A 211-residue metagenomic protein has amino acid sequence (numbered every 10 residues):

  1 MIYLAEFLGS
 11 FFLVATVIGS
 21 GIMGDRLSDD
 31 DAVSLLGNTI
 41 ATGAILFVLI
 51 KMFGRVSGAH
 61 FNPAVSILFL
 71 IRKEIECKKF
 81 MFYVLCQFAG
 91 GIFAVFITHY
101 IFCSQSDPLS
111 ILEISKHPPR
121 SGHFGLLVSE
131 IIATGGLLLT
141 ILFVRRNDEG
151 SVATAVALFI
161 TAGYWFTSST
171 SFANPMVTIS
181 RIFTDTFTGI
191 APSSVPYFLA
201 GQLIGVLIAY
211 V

Functional and structural regions predicted by a protein language model:
M1-V211: Membrane-interface helix-loop junctions and terminal tails of multi-pass membrane proteins
